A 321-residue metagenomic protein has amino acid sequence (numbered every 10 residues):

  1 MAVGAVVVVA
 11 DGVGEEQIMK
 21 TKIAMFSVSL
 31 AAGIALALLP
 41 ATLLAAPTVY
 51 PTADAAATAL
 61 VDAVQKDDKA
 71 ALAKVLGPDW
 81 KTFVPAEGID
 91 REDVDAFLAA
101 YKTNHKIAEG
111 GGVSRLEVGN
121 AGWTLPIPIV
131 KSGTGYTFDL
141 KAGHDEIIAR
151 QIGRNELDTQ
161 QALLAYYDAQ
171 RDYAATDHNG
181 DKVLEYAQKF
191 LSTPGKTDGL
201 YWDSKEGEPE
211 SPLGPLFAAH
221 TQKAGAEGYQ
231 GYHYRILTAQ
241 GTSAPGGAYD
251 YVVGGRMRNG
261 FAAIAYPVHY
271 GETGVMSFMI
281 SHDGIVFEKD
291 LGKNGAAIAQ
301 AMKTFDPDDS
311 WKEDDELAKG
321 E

Functional and structural regions predicted by a protein language model:
M1-I18: Short, Lys/Arg-enriched N-terminal segments with co-localized hydrophobic residues within the first ~10-30 amino acids
Q17, L39-A45: Sec/Tat signal peptide C-region and signal peptidase I cleavage site
I18-A31: Bacterial N-terminal signal peptides that target proteins for export
V28-P40: Bacterial N-terminal signal peptides
P51-D68, A73, H144-P194: Conserved hydrophobic/amphipathic alpha-helical signal-anchor segments
K81-L125, K223-Q230, R235-T242, Y249-M257: Surface-exposed, charged secondary-structure patches
S114-L157, Q161-L164, D168, I285-K289: Short beta-strand edge/turn micro-motifs at domain boundaries
Y173-G274: Flexible, glycine-rich surface segments
